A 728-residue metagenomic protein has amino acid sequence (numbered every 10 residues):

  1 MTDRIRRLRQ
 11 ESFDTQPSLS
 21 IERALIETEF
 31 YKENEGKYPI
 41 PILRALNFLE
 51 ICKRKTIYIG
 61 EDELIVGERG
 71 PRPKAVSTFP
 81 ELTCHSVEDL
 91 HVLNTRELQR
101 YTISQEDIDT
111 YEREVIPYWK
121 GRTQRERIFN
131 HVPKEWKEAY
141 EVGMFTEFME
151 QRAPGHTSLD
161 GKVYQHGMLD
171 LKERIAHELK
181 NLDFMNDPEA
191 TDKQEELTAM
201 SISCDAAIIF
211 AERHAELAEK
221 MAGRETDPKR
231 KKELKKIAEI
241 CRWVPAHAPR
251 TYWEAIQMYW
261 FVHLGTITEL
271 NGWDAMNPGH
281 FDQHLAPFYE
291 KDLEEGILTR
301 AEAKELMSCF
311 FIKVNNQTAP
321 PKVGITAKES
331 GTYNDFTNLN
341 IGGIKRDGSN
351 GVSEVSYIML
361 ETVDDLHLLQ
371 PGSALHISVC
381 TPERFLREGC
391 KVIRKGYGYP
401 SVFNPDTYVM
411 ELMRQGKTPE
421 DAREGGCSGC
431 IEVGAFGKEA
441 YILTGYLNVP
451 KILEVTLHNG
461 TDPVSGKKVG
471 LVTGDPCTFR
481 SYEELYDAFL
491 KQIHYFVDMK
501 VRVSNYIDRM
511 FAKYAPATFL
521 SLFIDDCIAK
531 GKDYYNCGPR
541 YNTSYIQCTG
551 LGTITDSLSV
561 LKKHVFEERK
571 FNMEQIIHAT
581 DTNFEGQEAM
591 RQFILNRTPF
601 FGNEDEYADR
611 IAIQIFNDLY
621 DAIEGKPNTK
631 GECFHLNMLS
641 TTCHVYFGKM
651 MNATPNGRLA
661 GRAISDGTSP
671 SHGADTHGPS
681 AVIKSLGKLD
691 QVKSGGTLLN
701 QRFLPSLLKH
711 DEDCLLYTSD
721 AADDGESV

Functional and structural regions predicted by a protein language model:
M1-A199, K229, E233-S719: Conserved catalytic cores of very large enzyme subunits
T198-A206: Extended non-globular scaffold/tether segments
A207-A211, F281: Helix-boundary capping/turn motifs
I208, A215, E219-A222, K231 (+2 more regions): Heptad-repeat amphipathic alpha-helical coiled-coil interaction surface used for oligomerization/assembly
E212-A215, E219, V501, Y620: Structural signal for well-ordered, non-membrane alpha-helices
Y717-V728: Single conserved hydrophobic/aromatic residue that forms the stacking wall/gate of nucleotide- or nucleobase-binding
